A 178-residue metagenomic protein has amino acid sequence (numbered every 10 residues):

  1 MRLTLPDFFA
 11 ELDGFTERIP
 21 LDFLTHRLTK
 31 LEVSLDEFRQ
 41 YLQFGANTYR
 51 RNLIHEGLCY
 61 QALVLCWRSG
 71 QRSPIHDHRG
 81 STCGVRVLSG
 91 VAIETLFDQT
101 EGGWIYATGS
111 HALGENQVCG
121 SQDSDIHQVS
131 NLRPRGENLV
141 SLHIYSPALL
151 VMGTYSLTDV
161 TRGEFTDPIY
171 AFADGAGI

Functional and structural regions predicted by a protein language model:
M1-D36: N-terminal leader/capping segments at the start of a protein or of a new domain
Q40-Q71: A short glycine-rich, His/Asp/Glu-containing loop-to-beta-strand
L63-H78, Q122-S124: Conserved short histidine dyad/triad with adjacent acidic residue
S69, G80-T100: Glycine- and acidic-residue-biased ligand/ion/polar-headgroup-sensing regions
P74-H76, E94-T95, S121, H127-P134: Short beta-strand His + acidic residue motifs that chelate non-heme Fe in jelly-roll/DSBH and cupin folds
G84, Q99-H127, T166-Y170: Short acidic-glycine-tyrosine-enriched beta hairpin
G84, R135-V151: A short hydrophobic beta-strand segment most commonly corresponding to one strand of the jelly-roll/cupin
T161-I178: Long hydrophobic alpha-helical segments typical of transmembrane helices together with their membrane-interfacial
